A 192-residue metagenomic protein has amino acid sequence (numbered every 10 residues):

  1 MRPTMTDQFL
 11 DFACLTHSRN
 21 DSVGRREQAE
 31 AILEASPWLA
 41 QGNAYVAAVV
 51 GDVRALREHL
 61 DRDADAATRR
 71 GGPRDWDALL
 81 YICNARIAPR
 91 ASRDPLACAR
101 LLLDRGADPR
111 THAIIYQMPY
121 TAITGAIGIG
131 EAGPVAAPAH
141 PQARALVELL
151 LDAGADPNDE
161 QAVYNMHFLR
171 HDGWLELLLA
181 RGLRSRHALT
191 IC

Functional and structural regions predicted by a protein language model:
M1-D7, D11, R26-E34, V53: Basic/polar N-terminal segments that are highly enriched at the extreme N-terminus, encompassing both cleavable
P3-R19, W38-V49, T68-P89, T111-V135 (+2 more regions): Ankyrin-repeat boundary/"N-cap" motif
R25, N165-M166, W174-L177, L183 (+1 more regions): Extended non-membrane alpha-helical scaffolds
E27-W38, E58-A67, L96-P109, R144-A155 (+1 more regions): Ankyrin repeat domain, specifically the short helix-to-loop turn at the C-terminus of the second helix of each repeat
V46, V50-H59, L178: Hydrophobic repeat-domain scaffold segments
G51-D52, D94, Q142, R170: Ankyrin-repeat intra-repeat helix-capping/turn positions
R93-C98, I115: "Short basic amphipathic alpha-helical interaction patches in structured regions
A139: C-terminal catalytic core of tyrosine-transesterase DNA break-rejoin enzymes
